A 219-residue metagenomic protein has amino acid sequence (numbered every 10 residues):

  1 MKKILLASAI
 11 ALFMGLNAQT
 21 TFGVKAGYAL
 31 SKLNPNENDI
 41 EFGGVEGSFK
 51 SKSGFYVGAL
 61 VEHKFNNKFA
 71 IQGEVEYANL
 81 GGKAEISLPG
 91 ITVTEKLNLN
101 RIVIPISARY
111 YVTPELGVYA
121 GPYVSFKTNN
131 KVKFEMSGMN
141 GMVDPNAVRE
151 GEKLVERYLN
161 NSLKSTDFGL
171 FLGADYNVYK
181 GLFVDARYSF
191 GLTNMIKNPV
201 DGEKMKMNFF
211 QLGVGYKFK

Functional and structural regions predicted by a protein language model:
M1-K25, V214-F218: Bacterial Sec-dependent N-terminal signal peptides
T20, K68-I71, E115-V118, K180-A186: Repeated loop/turn-to-beta-strand initiation elements of outer-membrane beta-barrel proteins
T20, S51-F55, N98-I102, T166-L170 (+1 more regions): Residues that define the transmembrane beta-barrel architecture of outer-membrane proteins
V24-Y28, V57-H63, V75-Y77, I104-Y110 (+4 more regions): Residues on the lipid-exposed face of transmembrane beta-strands in outer-membrane beta-barrel proteins
L33-F49, G81-N100, T128-K164, N194-M205: Flexible, solvent-exposed loop segments that connect beta-strands
G43-P89: Glycine- and aromatic-enriched membrane insertion/assembly motifs of diderm outer-membrane and organelle channel
A147-V148, K153-K219: Predominantly the C-terminal beta-signal and adjacent terminal strand-loop region of outer-membrane beta-barrel
